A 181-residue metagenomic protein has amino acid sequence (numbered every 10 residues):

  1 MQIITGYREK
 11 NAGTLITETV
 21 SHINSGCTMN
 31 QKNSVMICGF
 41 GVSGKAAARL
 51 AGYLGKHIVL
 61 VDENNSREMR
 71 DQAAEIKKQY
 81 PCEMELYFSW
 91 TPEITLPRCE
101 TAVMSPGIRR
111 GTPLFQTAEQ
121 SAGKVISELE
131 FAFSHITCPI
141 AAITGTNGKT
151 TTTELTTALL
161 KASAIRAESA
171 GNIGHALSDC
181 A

Functional and structural regions predicted by a protein language model:
V20, S34, G52-Y53, E93-P97 (+1 more regions): Phosphate-binding loop of NTP-binding sites
V35-A47: Glycine-rich adenosine-cofactor-binding loop
G41, N64, I173: Residues in the short beta-alpha loop(s) of Rossmann-like NAD(P)-binding domains
H57-A73: NAD(P)-binding Rossmann-fold cofactor-contacting core
Q72-C82: Short, conserved SAM-binding/catalytic segment of Class I S-adenosyl-L-methionine-dependent methyltransferases
P81-E93: Glycine-rich, highly charged phosphate/nucleotide-binding loops
V103: N-terminal Rossmann-like NAD(P) cofactor-binding module of classical short-chain dehydrogenase/reductase
